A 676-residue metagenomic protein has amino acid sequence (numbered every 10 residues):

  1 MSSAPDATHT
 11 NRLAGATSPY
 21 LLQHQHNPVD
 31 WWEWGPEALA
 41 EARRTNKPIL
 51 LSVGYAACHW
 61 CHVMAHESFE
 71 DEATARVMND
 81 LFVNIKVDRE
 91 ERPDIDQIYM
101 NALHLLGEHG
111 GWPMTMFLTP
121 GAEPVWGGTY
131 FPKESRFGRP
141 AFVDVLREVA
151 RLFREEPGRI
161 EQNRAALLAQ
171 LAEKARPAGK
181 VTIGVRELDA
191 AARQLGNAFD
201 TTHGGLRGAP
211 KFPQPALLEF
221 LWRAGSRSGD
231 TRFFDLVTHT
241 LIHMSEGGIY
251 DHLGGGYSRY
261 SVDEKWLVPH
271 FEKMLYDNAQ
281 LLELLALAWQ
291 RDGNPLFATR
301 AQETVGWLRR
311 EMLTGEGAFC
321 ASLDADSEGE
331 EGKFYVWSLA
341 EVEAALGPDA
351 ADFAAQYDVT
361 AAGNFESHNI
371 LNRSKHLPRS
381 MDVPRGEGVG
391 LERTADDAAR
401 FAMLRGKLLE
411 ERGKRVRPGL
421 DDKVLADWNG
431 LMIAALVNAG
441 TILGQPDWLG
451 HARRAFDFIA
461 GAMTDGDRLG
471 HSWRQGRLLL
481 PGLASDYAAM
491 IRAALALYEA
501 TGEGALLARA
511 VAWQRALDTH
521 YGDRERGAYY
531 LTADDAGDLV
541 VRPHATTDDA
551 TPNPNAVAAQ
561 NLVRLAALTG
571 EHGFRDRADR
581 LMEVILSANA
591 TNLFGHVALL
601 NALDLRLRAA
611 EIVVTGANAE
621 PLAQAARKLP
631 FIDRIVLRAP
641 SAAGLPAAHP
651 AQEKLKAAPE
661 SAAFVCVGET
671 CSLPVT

Functional and structural regions predicted by a protein language model:
M1-A435, A439-I442, H471-W473, V540 (+1 more regions): Replace the tail clause
A57-W60, V237, L253, Y257 (+11 more regions): Extended, hydrophobic alpha-helical segments in both membrane/secreted and soluble proteins
A224-S228, A288-L296, A439-P446, L497-G504 (+1 more regions): Inter-helical turn/loop segments and adjacent helix faces that build the functional surface of alpha-helical bundle
H243-Y250, R454-A462: Glycine-rich, acidic and aromatic/proline-enriched surface loops and short helix-turn segments that act as binding
F297, W448, L478-P481: Catalytic nucleophile-loop/oxyanion-hole region of alpha/beta-hydrolase and closely related hydrolase-like folds
R310-L313, G461-A488, L495-P646: Long, polar/charge-rich, low-hydrophobicity segments
